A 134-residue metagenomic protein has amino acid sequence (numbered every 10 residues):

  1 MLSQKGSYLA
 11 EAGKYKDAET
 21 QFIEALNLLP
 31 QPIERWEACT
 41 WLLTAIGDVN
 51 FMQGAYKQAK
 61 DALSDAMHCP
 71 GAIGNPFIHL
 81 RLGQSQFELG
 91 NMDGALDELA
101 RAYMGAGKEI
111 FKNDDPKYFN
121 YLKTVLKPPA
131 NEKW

Functional and structural regions predicted by a protein language model:
I23-L26, F87-I110: TPR/TPR-like (Sel1-like) alpha-helical repeat modules
L28-W36, M67-A72, E109: Flexible helix-coil transition and linker loops at the boundaries of alpha-helical arrays
